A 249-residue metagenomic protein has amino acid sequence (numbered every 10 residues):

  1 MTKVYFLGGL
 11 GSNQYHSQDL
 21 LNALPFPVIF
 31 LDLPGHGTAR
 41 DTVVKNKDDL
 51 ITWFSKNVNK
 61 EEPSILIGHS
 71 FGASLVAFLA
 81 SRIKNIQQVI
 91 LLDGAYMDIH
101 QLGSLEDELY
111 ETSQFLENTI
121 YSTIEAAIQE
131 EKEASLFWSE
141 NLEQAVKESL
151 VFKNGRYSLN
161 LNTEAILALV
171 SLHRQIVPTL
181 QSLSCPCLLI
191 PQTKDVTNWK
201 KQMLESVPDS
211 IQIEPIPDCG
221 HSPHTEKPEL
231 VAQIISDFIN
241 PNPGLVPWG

Functional and structural regions predicted by a protein language model:
T2-R40: Conserved HGGG/HGGXW glycine-rich cap/lid loop of the alpha/beta-hydrolase fold
I29-I67, Q233: Active-site loop/oxyanion-hole signature of alpha/beta-hydrolase fold enzymes
D32-G37, A95, C219-G220: Short beta-to-alpha linker loops that shape the active-site pocket of alpha/beta-hydrolase fold enzymes
G68-G72, V76: Gly/Ala-rich beta-loop-alpha elbow adjacent to hydrolase catalytic centers
V89-I120: Flexible "cap/lid" loop of the alpha/beta hydrolase fold
S122-R174: Conserved alpha/beta-hydrolase catalytic His-Asp/Glu region
N154-V207: Conserved serine/cysteine hydrolase catalytic core
C219-P228: Catalytic histidine-centered segment of alpha/beta-hydrolase-like enzymes
